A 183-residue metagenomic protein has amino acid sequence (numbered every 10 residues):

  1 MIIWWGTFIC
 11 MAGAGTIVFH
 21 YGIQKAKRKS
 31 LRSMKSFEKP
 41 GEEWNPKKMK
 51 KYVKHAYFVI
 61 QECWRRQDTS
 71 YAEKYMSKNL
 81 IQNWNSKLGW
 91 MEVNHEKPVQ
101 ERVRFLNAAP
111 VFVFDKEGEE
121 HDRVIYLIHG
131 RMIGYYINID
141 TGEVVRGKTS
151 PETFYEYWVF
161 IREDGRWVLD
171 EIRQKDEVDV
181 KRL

Functional and structural regions predicted by a protein language model:
M1-V59, N138: Juxtamembrane and targeting peptides
M1-W4, F114-L183: Exposed beta-sheet edge and beta->alpha loop/turn motif
Y21, Y52, Y57, Y71 (+4 more regions): Sequence-level detector for tyrosine residue identity
R32-D115: Core segments of small alpha/beta cavity-forming domains
